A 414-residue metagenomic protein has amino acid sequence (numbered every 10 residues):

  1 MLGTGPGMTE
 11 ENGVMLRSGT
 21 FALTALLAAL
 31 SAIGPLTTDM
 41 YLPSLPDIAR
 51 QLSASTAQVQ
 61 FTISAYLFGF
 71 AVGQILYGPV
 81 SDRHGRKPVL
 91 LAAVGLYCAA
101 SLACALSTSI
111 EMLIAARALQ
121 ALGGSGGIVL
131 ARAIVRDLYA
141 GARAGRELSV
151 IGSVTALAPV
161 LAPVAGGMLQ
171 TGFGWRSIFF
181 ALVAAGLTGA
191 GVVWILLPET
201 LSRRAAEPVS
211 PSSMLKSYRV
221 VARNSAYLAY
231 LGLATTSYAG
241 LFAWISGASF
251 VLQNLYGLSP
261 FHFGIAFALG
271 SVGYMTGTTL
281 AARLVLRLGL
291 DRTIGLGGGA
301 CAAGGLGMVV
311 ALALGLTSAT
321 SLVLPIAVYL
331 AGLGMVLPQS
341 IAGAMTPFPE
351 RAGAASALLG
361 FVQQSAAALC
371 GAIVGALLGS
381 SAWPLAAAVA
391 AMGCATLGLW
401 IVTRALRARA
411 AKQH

Functional and structural regions predicted by a protein language model:
E11-L16, T200-L231: Juxtamembrane intracellular "pre-TM" segments in multi-pass secondary transporters
Q51-S53, G85, L106-M112, G123 (+2 more regions): Helix-breaking motifs and short loop linkers at transmembrane-helix boundaries and internal kinks in secondary membrane
V72-E111: Conserved MFS/SLC helix-loop-helix module at the cytosolic interface between two early adjacent transmembrane helices
L96-A103, E111-L119, T320-I326: Paired small-residue
T108, M112, S149-I195: Helix-loop-helix hairpin linking two adjacent transmembrane segments in secondary transporters
A116-L157: Cytoplasmic helix-loop-helix junction between adjacent transmembrane helices in 12-TM secondary transporters
A184-R203, L399-T403: C-terminal membrane-cytosol helix-exit motif in multi-pass small-molecule transporters
G343-S380, V389: A late C-terminal transmembrane helix in Major Facilitator Superfamily
